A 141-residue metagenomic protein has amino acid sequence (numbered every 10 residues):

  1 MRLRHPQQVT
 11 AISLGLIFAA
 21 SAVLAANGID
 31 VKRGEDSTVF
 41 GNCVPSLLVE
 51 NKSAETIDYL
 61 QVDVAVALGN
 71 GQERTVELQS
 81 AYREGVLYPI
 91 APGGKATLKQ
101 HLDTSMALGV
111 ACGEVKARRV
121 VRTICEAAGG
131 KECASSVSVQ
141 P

Functional and structural regions predicted by a protein language model:
M1-S13: Bacterial N-terminal signal peptides that target proteins for export
A19-A22: N-terminal signal peptide c-region/cleavage motif recognized by signal peptidases
L24-N42, G130, S135-V139: Low-complexity, acidic Ser/Thr/Pro/Gly-rich terminal tails and inter-domain linkers that flank the onset of structured
L47-A54: Asparagine-centered strand-capping/turn motif at beta-strand->loop junctions
T56-Y59: Short acidic/proline- and small/hydrophobic-mixed sequence motifs that coincide with surface turns and coil-to-beta
A65-L78: Short aromatic-acidic-glycine turn motif
L78-A117: Short, solvent-exposed, Trp/other aromatic-anchored flexible loops in extracytoplasmic proteins
H101-P141: Terminal connector regions
